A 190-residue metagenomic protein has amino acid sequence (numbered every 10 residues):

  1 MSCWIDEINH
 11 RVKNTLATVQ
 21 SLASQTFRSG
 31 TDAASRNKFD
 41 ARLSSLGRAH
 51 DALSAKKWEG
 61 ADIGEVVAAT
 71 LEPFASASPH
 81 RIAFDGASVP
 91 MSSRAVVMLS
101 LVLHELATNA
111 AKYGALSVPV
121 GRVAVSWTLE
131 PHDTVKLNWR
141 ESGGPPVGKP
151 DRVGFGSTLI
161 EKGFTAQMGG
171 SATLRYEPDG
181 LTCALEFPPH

Functional and structural regions predicted by a protein language model:
M1-N9, N37, A75-R122, D151: Conserved short strand/loop->alpha-helix "switch" segment adjacent to the catalytic nucleotide/phosphoryl-transfer site
C3-A17, S21, Q25: Conserved phosphoacceptor histidine of two-component systems
V12-N14, H50, L106, I160: Generic structural signal for small/hydrophobic residues in well-ordered secondary structure, especially within
A23-S35: Short acidic helix/loop segment immediately C-terminal to the autophosphorylated histidine in two-component histidine
N37-A52, E59-S76, T128: Short beta-to-alpha transition helix within the HATPase_c
V120-D133, R140-E141: Short beta-strand/loop element within the Bergerat-fold HATPase_c
S126, N138-R140, D179-H190: Short C-terminal beta-strand
V147-R175: ATP phosphate-binding glycine-rich loop and adjacent ATP-lid/helix-beta elements within ATP-binding kinase/ATPase
